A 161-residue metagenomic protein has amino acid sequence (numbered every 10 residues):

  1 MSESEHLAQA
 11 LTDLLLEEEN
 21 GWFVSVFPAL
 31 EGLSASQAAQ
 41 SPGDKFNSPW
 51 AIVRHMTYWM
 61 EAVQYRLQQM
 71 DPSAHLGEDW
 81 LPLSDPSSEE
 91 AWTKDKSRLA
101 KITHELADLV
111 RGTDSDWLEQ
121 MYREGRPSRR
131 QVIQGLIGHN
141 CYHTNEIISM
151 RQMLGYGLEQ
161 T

Functional and structural regions predicted by a protein language model:
S2-E5, Q9-L30, S36-P82, M121-T161: Short, contiguous alpha-helical
S84-Q120, Q131-H139: Acidic/histidine-rich alpha-helical segments that form the ligand environment of transition-metal centers
